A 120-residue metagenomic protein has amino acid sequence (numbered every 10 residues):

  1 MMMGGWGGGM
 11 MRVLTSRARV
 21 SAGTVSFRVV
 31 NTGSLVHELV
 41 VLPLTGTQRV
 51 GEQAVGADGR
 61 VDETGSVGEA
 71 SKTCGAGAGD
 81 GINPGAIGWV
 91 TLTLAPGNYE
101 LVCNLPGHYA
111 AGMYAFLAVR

Functional and structural regions predicted by a protein language model:
M1-G7, T47-T73, T93, P106-R120: Extracytoplasmic/periplasmic copper-protein system
M1-T24: N-terminal edge beta-strand
R12, R17-R19, R28, R49 (+2 more regions): Arginine residue identity/basic-tract feature
R19, S26, T47-Q48, G88 (+1 more regions): A generic structural micro-environment signature that highlights single residues at secondary-structure boundaries
V29-G33: Asparagine-centered strand-capping/turn motif at beta-strand->loop junctions
S34-L39, K72-R120: Extracellular/periplasmic metallocenter environments
V40-G46: Short Gly/aromatic-enriched secondary-structure transition segments
